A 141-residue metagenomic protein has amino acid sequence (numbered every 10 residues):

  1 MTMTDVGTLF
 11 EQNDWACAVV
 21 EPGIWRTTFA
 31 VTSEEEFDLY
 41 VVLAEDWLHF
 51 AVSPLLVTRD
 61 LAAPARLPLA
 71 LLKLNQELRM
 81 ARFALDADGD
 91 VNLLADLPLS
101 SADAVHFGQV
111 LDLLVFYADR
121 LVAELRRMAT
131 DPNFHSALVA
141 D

Functional and structural regions predicted by a protein language model:
M1-A16: Amphipathic alpha-helical segments
A16, D38-Y40, R82-A84: Short, surface-exposed charged micro-motifs
A18-F37, L43, W47-L48: Ser/Thr-rich, low-complexity intrinsically disordered terminal regions
E35-D38, E77-R79: Short, surface-exposed coil-to-beta transition loops
A51-N92: Short, internal acidic amphipathic alpha-helical interface segments that mediate docking to partner proteins
L56-T58, L97-D103: A generic structural motif
L72-Q76, D103-A129: Ampiphathic alpha-helical segments that act as solvent-exposed interaction surfaces
R126-D141: Short, highly charged C-terminal tails/helix-capping segments
